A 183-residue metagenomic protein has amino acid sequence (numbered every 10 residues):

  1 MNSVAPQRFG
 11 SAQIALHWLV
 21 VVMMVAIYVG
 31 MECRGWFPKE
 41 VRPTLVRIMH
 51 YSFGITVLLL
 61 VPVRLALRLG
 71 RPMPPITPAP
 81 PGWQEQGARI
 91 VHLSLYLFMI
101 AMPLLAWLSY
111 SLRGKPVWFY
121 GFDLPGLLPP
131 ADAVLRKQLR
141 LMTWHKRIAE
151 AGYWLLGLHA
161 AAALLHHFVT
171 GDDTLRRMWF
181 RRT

Functional and structural regions predicted by a protein language model:
M1-T183: Membrane-embedded alpha-helical bundles that constitute the cytochrome b-like, heme-associated redox core of multi-pass
